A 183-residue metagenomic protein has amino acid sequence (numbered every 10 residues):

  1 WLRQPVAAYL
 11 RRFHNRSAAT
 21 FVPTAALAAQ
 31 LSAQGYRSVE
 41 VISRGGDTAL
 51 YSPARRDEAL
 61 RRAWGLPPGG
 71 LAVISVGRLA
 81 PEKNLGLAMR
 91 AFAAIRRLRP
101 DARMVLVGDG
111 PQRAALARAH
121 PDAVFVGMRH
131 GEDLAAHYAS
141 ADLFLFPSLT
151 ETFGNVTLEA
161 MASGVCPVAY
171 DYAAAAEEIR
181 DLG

Functional and structural regions predicted by a protein language model:
R3-A19: Membrane-proximal helix-turn-helix segments that form the acceptor-binding/catalytic region of lipid-linked
H14, M128-R129, A136-A141: Short alpha-helical donor nucleotide-sugar binding micro-motif in glycosyltransferases
A26, G45: Carbohydrate-associated surface elements
S52-L66: A short helix/loop element that forms part of the nucleotide-sugar donor recognition site in Leloir-type
P67-K83, M89-A93: Conserved donor-binding/catalytic core segment of Leloir-type glycosyltransferases
A114-E132: Nucleotide-activated donor-binding/catalytic signature segment of Leloir-type glycosyltransferases, i.e., the conserved
L149: Aromatic "clamp/platform" in nucleotide-sugar-dependent glycosyltransferases that forms part of the donor/acceptor
C166-A169: Short hydrophobic beta-strand element within catalytic cores of glycosyltransferases and related nucleotide-activated
